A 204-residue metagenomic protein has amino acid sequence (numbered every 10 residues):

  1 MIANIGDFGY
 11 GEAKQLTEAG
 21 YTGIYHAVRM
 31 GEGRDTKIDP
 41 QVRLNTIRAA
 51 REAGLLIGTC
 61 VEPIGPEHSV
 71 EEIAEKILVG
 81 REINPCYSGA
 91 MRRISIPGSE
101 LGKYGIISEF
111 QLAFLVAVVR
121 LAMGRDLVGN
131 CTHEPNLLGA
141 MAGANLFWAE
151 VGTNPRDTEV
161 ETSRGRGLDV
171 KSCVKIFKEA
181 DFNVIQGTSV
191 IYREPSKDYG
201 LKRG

Functional and structural regions predicted by a protein language model:
M1-N4, H26, A149, Q186: General beta-strand structural signal in soluble alpha/beta enzymes
M1-Q15, M30-I38, P63-E72: Canonical radical SAM enzyme core domain
G9-E12, E32-R48, I106-E109, T162: Active-site-adjacent beta->alpha loops and helix N-cap segments on the catalytic face of soluble alpha/beta enzymes
Q15, A49, L138: Hydrophobic/aromatic ligand-binding patch that stacks against planar heteroaromatic rings of cofactors or nucleotides
T17-A19, K37-V42, E72-K76, Y104-G105 (+2 more regions): Short low-complexity, flexible loop/linker segments enriched in glycine and/or proline with clustered acidic
T22-G23, V28, D39-L101, V116-N130: Conserved C-terminal portion of the radical SAM core fold that forms the substrate/S-adenosylmethionine-binding
R81-G204: Auxiliary Fe-S-binding modules of radical SAM enzymes
